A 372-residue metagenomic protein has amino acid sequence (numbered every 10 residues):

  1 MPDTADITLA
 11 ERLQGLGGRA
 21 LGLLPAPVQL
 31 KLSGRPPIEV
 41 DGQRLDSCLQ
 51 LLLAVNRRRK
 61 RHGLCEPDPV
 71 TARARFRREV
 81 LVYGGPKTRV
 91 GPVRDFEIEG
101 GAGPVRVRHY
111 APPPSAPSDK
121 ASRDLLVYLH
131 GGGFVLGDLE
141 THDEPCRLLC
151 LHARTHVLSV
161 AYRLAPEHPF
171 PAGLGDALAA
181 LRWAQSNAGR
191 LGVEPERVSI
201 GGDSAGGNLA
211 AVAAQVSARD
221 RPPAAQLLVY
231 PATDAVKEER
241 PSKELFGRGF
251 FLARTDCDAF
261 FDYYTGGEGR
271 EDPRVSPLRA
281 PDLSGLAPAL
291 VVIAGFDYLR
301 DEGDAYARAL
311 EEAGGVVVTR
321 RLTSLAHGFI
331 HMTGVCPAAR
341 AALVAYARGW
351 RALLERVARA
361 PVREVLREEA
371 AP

Functional and structural regions predicted by a protein language model:
M1-H109, E355-P372: A glycine/proline-hinged amphipathic helix-loop "lid/cap" segment that gates access to hydrophobic ligand pockets
A121-G132: Short beta-strand element of the alpha/beta-hydrolase
E140-V160: Short amphipathic alpha-helix adjacent to the substrate-entry channel of hydrolases
Q185-I200: Gly/Ser-rich "nucleophile elbow"/oxyanion-hole loop immediately N-terminal to the catalytic nucleophile in hydrolases
G202-V212: Glycine-rich nucleophile elbow surrounding the catalytic serine of serine-hydrolase chemistry
Q215-G269: Hydrolase active-site cap/lid region
G285, V291-I293: Short beta-strand/loop motif that positions the catalytic acidic residue of the alpha/beta-hydrolase fold
A305, E311-P372: C-terminal catalytic histidine-bearing segment of alpha/beta-hydrolase fold enzymes
